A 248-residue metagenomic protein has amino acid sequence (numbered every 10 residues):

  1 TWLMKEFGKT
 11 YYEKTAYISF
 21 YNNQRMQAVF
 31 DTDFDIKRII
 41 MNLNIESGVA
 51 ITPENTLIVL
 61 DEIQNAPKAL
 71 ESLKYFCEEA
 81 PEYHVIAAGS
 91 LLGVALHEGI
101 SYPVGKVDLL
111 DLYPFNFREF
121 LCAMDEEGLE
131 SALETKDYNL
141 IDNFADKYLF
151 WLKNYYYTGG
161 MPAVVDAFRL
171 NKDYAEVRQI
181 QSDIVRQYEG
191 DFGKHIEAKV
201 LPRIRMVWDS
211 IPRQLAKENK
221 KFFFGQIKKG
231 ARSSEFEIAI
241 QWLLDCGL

Functional and structural regions predicted by a protein language model:
L3-F7: Hydrophobic positions on the alpha1 helix immediately C-terminal to the Walker A/P-loop
K9-Q27: Conserved catalytic segments around the Walker B and adjacent sensor/switch elements of P-loop NTPase domains
N22-T56: Short glycine-rich substrate-engagement loop in P-loop NTPases that contacts/grips substrate
V59, H84-S90, D111, F120: Structural recognition of the conserved hydrophobic beta-strand(s) that form the central parallel beta-sheet of P-loop
L70-A87, L91-G93: Conserved catalytic/switch belt of AAA+ P-loop NTPases
Y75, G93-L109, L121-E126: Short regulatory helix/loop adjacent to the ATP-binding pocket of P-loop NTPases
D111-A163: Amphipathic alpha-helical segments of the small helical/lid subdomains adjacent to P-loop NTPase cores
M161, D166-L248: Accessory nucleic acid-recognition modules appended to NTPase machines
